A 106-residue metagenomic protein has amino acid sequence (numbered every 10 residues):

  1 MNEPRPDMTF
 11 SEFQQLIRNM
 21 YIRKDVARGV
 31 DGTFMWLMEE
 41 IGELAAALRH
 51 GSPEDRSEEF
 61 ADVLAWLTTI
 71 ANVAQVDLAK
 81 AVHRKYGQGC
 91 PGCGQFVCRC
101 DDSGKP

Functional and structural regions predicted by a protein language model:
M1-F60, L64-P106: Flexible "arm" and connector segments at domain edges
